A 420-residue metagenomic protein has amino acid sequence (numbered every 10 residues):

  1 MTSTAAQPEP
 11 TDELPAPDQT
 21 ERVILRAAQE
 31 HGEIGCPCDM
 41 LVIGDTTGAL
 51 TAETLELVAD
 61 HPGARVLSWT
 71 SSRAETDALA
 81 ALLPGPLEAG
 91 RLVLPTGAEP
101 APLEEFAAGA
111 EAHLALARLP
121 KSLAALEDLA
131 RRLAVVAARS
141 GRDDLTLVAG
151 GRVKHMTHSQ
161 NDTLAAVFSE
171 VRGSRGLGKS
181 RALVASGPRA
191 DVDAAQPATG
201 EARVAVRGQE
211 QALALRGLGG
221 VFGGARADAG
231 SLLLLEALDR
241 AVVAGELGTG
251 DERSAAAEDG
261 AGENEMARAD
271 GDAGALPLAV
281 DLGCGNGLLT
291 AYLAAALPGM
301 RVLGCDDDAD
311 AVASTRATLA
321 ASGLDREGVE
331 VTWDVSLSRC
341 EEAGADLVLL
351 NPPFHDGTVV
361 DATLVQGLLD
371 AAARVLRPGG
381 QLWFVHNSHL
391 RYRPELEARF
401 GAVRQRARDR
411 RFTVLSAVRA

Functional and structural regions predicted by a protein language model:
M1-G32, G219-R226: Class I SAM-dependent methyltransferase Rossmann-like catalytic core, especially the SAM/SAH-binding loop
A16-R91, A229-G260, N264-L350: Conserved SAM/SAH cofactor-binding pocket of Class I
T47, R118-E201, Q209-E210, R216-V243 (+2 more regions): S-adenosylmethionine
R73-T76, P100, K121-A124: A short acidic, glycine/proline-enriched capping/turn motif at secondary-structure boundaries, especially helix N-cap
A89-P102: Short acidic-hydrophobic, aromatic-tinged amphipathic segments that line or gate anion-handling sites
P102-G109, S336-E342: Short conserved loop adjoining the S-adenosyl-L-methionine
